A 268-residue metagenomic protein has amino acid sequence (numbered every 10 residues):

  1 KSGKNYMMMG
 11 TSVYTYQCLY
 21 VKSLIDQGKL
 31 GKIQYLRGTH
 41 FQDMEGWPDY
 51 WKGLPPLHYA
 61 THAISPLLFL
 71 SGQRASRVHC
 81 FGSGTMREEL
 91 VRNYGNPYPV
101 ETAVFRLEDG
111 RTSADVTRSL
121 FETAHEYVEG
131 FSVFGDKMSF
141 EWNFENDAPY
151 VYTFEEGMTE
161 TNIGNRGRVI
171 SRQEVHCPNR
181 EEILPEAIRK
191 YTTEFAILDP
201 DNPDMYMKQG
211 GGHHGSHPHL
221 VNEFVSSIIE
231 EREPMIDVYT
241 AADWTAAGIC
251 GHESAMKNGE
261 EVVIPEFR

Functional and structural regions predicted by a protein language model:
K1-D49, G53-P56: A contiguous active-site-proximal alpha/beta segment in oxidoreductase catalytic domains
K4, G31, E253-R268: C-terminal capping/lid region of NAD(P)-dependent oxidoreductase domains
H58-N179, K208-G210, H217-P234, I249-H252 (+1 more regions): Contiguous beta-strand/loop segments that form the cofactor/metal-binding neighborhood of enzyme cores
E186-L220: Alpha-helix-centered segments that form part of catalytic cores
I236-V238: Conserved alpha/beta-hydrolase "acid-adjacent" motif
